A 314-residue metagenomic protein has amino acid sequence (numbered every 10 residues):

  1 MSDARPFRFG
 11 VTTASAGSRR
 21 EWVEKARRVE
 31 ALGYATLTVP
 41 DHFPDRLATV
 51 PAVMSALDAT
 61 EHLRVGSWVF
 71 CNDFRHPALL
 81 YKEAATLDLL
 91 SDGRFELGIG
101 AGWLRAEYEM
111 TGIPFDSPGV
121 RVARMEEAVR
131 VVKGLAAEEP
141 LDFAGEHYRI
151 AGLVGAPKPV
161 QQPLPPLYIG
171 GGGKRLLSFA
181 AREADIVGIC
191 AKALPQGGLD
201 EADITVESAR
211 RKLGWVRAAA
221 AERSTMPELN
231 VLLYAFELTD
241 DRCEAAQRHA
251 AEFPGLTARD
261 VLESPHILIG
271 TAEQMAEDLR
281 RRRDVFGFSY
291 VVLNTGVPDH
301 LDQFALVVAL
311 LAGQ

Functional and structural regions predicted by a protein language model:
M1-Q314: Active-site-adjacent structural elements that line small-molecule/cofactor binding pockets in enzymes
